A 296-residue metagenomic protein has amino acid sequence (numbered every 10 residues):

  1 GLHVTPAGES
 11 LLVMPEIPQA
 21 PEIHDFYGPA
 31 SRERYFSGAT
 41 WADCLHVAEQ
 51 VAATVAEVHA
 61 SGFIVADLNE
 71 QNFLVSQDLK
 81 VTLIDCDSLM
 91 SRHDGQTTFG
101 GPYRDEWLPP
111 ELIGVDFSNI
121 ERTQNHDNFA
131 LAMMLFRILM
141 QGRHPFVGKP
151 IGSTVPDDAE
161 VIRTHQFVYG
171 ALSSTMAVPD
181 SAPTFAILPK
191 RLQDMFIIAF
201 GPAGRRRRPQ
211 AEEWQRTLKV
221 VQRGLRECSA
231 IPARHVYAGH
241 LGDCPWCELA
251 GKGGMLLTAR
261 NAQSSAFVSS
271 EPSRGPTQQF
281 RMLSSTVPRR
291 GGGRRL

Functional and structural regions predicted by a protein language model:
G1-V47, P102: Conserved structural core of kinase catalytic domains
D43-E57: Conserved alphaE helix
V55, H59-D78: Catalytic-loop of the protein kinase fold
Q71-I113: Activation segment/activation loop of eukaryotic-type protein kinase catalytic domains
L112-N125: Conserved end of the kinase activation segment
R122-H126, L135-Q193: Conserved C-lobe activation region of Hanks-type protein kinase-like domains
I197-L225: Terminal C-lobe "cap" of eukaryotic-type protein kinase domains
A230-L296: C-terminal or otherwise distal, non-catalytic regulatory regions appended to signaling enzyme catalytic cores
